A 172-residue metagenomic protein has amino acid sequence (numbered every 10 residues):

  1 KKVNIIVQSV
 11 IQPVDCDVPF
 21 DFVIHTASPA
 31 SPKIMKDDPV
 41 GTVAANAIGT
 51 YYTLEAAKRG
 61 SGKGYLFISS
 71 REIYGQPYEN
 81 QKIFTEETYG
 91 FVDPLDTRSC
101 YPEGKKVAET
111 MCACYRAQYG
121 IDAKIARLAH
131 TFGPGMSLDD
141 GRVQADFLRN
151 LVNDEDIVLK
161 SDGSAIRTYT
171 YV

Functional and structural regions predicted by a protein language model:
K1: Glycine-rich phosphate-binding loop and adjoining beta1-alpha1-beta2 segment of Rossmann-like nucleotide-binding folds
I5, Y65, A123-A126: Hydrophobic/aromatic anchor residues within beta-strands of the central parallel beta-sheet of Rossmann-like
V7-A45: NAD(P)H-binding glycine-rich loop region in Rossmannoid oxidoreductase-like domains and their noncatalytic homologs
H25, A44, Y51-R98: Conserved Rossmann-fold NAD(P)-dependent oxidoreductase catalytic core, especially the SDR/UDP-sugar
A30-S31, Y74-G75, G133: Short beta->alpha connector loops of Rossmann-like oxidoreductase domains
Y78-E86, T110-T168, V172: NAD(P)-dependent short-chain dehydrogenase/reductase
C100, G104-V107: Active-site helix of classical SDR
